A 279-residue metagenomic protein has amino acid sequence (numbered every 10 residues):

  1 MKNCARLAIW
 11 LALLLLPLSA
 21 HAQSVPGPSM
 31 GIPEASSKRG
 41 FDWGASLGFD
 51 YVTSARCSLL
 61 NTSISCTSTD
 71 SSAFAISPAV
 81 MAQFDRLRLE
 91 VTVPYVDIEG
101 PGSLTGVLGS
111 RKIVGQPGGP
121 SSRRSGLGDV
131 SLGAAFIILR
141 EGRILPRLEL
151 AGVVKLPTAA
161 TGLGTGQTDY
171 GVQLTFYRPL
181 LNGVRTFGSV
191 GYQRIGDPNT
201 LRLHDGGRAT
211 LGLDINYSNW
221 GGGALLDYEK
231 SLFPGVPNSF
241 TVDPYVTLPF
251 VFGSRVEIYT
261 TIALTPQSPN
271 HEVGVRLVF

Functional and structural regions predicted by a protein language model:
M1-I32: Cleavable N-terminal export/targeting peptides
A22-D197, H204-F279: Transmembrane beta-barrel domains of Gram-negative outer membranes and organellar outer membranes
